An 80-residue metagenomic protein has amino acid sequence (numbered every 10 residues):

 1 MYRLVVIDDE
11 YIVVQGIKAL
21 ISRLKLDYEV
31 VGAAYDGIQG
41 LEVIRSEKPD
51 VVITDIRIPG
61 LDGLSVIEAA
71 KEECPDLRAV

Functional and structural regions predicted by a protein language model:
M1-R3: Non-catalytic signal-transmission and effector/linker regions of two-component phosphorelay proteins
D8, D55: Active-site residues of response regulator receiver
V13, P59: The feature encodes the CheY-like receiver
Q15-R23: Charged docking surfaces used in two-component/phosphorelay signaling
D27-Y35, V43: Short hydrophobic/Thr-rich beta-strand motif most characteristic of the beta2 strand and flanking loop of CheY-like
D36-Q39, D62-S65: Acidic catalytic/metal-coordinating carboxylates
E47-I53: Active-site beta3 strand of CheY-like receiver
E68, D76-V80: A short, hydrophobic beta-strand element within the central beta-sheet of small alpha/beta folds
